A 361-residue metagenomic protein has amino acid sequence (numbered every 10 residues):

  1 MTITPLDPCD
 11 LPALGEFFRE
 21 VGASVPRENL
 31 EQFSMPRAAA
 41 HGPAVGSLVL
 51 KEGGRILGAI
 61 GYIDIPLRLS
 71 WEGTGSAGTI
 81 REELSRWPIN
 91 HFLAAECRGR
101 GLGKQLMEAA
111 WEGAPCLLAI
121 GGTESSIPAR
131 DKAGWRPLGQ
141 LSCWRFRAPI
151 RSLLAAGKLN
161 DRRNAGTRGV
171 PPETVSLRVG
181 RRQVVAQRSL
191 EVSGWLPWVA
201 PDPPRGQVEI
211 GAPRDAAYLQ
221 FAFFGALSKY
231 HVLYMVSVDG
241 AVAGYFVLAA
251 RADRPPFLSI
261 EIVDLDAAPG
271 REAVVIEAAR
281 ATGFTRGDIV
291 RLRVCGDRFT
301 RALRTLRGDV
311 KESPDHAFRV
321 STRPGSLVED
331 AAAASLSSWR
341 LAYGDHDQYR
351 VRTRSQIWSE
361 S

Functional and structural regions predicted by a protein language model:
M1-I56, E83-W87, A156-A217, S337-S361: Short amphipathic alpha-helix that is part of the acyltransferase structural core
L6-L118, G240-P269: Conserved donor-binding loop and adjoining core beta-sheet/short helix segment in diverse acyl/aminoacyl transferases
E16, A217, F221, A273 (+1 more regions): Short, contiguous clusters of charged residues that form electrostatic/catalytic patches at enzyme active sites, used
F17, Q105-C116, V199-G206, A278-G283: Alpha-helix C-terminal capping segments
L48, L233-Y234, V290-C295: A short glycine-rich, hydrophobically flanked beta-strand micro-motif that places a catalytic Asp/Glu for divalent metal
L67-E83, R182, W195-G211, A241 (+4 more regions): Intrinsically disordered, low-complexity coil segments
L117-G180, V247-S361: Active-site/acyl-donor-binding loops of N-acyltransferases
Q207, G211-M235: Oxyanion-binding "anion nests"
